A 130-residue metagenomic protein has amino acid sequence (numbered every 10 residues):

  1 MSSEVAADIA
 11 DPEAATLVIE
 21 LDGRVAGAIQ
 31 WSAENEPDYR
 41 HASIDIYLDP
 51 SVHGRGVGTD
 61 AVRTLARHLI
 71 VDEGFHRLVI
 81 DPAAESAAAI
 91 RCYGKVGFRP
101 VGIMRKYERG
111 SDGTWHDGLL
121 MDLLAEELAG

Functional and structural regions predicted by a protein language model:
M1-H53, H68, L124-L128: Acetyl-CoA-dependent GNAT
A33, V79-P82, R99-H116: Conserved catalytic-core motifs of GNAT/GCN5-like acyltransferases
G54-L69, I90-K95: Conserved acetyl-CoA-binding loop-helix of GNAT-fold acetyltransferases
G58, V62, S86-A89, K106-S111: Short glycine/proline-centered loop/turn elements that form peptide/ligand docking sites
V71-D81: Conserved GNAT acetyl-CoA-binding A-motif
Y93, F98, M121: Conserved active-site tyrosine of GNAT-family acetyltransferases
D112-G130: Terminal substrate-recognition subdomain of acyl/acetyltransferases
